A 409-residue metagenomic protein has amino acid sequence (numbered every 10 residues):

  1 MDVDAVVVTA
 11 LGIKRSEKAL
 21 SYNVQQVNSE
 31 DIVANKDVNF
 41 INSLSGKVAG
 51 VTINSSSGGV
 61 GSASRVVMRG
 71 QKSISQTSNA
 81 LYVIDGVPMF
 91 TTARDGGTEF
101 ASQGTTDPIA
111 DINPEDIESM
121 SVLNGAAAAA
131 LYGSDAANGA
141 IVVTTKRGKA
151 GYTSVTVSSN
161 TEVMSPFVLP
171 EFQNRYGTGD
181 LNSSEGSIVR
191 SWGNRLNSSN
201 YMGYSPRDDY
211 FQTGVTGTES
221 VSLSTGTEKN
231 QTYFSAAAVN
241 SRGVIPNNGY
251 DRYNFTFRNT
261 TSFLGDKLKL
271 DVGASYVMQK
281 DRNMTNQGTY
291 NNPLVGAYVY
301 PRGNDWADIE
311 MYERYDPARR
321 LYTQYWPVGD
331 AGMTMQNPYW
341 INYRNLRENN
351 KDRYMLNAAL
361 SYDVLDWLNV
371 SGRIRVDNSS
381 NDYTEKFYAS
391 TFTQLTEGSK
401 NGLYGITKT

Functional and structural regions predicted by a protein language model:
M1-V33, I41: Short, acidic, small-residue-rich periplasmic hinge/interaction motif at the N-terminus of Gram-negative outer-membrane
V3-I13, S43-G46, G86, M120-V122 (+2 more regions): N-terminal secretion/transport leader regions
A10-G12, S55, V66-K72, I84 (+4 more regions): Flexible glycine-/small-residue-rich
E17, N23-Q26, K47-G50, G59-S64 (+8 more regions): Residues embedded in well-ordered regular secondary structure
K18, N42, T106-D111, Y132: A general structural signal for stabilizing positions within well-ordered secondary structure
V24, D37, I41, S45 (+2 more regions): Extracytoplasmic/secreted envelope proteins and their assembly/folding machinery, especially bacterial periplasmic
A49-G50, R65, D116-S119, A129 (+4 more regions): Transmembrane beta-barrel strand/turn architecture of Gram-negative outer membrane proteins
T98-A101, F172-G179, D251-N254, Q287-G296 (+2 more regions): Flexible, surface-exposed loop regions and adjacent strand-edge segments of Gram-negative outer-membrane beta-barrel
